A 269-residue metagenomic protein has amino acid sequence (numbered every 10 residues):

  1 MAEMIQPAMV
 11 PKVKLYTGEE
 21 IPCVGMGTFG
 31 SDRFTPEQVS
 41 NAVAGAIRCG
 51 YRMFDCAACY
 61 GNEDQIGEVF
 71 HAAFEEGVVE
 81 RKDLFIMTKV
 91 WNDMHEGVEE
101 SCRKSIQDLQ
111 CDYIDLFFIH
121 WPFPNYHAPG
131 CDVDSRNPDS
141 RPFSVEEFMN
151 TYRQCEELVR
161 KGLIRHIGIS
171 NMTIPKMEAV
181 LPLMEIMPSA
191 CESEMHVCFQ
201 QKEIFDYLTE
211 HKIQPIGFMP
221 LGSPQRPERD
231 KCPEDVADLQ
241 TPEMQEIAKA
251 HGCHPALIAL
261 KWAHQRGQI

Functional and structural regions predicted by a protein language model:
M1-L84, E99, Q154, L221-P224: N-terminal binding-site loop/beta-alpha segment at the start of enzyme catalytic domains that lines or forms
E20, G50, Q110-Y113, L163 (+2 more regions): Short loop/turn motifs at secondary-structure junctions
M26, A46, F54, I66 (+10 more regions): Conserved, mostly hydrophobic/aromatic
R33-I47, M94-Q110, F148-N150, T173-E178 (+1 more regions): Short, acidic/polar
A72-K82, L109-C111, L158-L163, L183-M187: Short helix-capping segments at alpha-helix termini
E80-M94, L116-P122, E194-M195: A short, structured active-site edge motif that brings together acidic residues
V98-I119, E157-K161: CE4/NodB-like, metal-dependent polysaccharide N-deacetylase domain that modifies extracellular/periplasmic N-acetylated
P122-I269: Beta/alpha (TIM)-barrel catalytic core signal, keyed to glycine-rich beta->alpha loops juxtaposed to Asp/Glu that bind
